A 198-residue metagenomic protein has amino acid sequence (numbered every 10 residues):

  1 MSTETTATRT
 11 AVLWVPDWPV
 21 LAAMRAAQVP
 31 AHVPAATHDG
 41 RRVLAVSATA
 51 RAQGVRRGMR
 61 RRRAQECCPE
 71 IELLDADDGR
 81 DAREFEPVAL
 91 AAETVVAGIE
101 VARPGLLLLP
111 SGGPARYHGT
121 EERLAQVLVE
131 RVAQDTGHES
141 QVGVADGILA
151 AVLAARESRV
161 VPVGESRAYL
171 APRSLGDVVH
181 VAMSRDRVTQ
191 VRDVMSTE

Functional and structural regions predicted by a protein language model:
M1-L108, G113-A115, E121-R123, V127-E130 (+2 more regions): Residues that scaffold, gate, or flank divalent-cation-dependent active/transport sites
C67, A91, R131, D135 (+1 more regions): Generic, well-ordered alpha-helical scaffold segments in large soluble proteins
A155-E198: Compact, charge-rich alpha-helical regulatory domains located at protein termini
